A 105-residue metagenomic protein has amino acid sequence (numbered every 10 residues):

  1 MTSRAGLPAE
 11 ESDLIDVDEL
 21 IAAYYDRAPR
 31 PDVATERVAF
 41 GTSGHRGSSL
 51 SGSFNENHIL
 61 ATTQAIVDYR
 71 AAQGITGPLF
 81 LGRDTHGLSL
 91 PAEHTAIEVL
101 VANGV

Functional and structural regions predicted by a protein language model:
T2-E98, A102-N103: An N-terminal, well-structured beta->alpha segment
